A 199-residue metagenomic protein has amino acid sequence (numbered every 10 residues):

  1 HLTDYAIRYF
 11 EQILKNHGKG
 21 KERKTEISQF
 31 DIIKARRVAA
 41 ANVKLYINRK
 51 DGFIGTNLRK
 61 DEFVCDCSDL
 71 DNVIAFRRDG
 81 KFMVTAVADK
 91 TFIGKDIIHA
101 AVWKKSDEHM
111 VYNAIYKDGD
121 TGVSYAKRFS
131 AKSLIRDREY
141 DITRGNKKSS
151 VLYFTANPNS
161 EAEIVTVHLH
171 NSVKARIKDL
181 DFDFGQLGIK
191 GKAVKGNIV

Functional and structural regions predicted by a protein language model:
H1-V199: C-terminal interaction appendages of subunits in large macromolecular complexes
